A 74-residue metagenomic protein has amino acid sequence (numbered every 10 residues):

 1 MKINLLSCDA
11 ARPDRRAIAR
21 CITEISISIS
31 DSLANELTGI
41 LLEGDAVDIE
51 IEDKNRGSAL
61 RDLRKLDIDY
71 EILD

Functional and structural regions predicted by a protein language model:
M1-D74: Short, amphipathic alpha-helical interaction segments embedded in low-complexity terminal/linker regions of eukaryotic
